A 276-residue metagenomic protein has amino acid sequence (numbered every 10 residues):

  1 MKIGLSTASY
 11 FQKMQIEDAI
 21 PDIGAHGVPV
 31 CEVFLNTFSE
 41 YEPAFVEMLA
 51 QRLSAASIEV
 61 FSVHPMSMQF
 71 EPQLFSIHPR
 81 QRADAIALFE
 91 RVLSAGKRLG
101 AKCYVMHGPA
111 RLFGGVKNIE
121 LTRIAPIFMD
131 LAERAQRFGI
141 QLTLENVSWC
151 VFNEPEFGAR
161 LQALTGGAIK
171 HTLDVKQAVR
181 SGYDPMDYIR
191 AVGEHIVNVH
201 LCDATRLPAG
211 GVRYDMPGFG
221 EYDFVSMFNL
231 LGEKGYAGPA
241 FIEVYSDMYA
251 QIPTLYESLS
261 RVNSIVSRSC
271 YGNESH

Functional and structural regions predicted by a protein language model:
M1-G4, K13-G27, A101, E154-L173 (+1 more regions): Histidine-acidic metal/acid-base catalytic patches
M1-K97, G166, K170, E194 (+1 more regions): N-terminal pre-domain/capping segments
A8-Y10, F34-F38, P65-M68, P109-R111 (+4 more regions): Active-site beta-loop-alpha junctions enriched in small/polar residues
E17, A55, P72-K170: Active-site acidic/histidine proton-transfer and metal-coordination neighborhood in alpha/beta enzyme cores
P29-V30, E59, K102, Q141 (+1 more regions): Residue-level detector of anion-binding/catalytic polar loops
E32, S62, V105, T143 (+2 more regions): Conserved beta-strand positions in the central sheet of alpha/beta enzyme cores
F45-A56, I127-R134, S226-L230: Catalytic-core regions built around general acid/base machinery
Q69-P72, F113, T205-G210: Short acidic/His/Gly/Ser-rich catalytic and metal-binding motifs that mark active-site loops of diverse hydrolases
